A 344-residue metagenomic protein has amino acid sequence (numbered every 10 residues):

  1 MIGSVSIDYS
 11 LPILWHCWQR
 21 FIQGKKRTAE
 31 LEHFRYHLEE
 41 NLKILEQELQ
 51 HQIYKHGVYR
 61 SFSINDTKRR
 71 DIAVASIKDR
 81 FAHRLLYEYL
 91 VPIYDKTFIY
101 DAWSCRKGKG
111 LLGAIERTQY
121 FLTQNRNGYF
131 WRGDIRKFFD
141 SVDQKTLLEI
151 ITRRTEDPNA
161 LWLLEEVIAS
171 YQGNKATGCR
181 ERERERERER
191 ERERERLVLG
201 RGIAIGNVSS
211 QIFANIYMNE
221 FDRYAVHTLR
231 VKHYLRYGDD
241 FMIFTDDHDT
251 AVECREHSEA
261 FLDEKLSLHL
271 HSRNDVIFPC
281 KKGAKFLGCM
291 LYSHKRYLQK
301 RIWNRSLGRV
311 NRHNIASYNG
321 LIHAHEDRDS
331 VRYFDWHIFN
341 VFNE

Functional and structural regions predicted by a protein language model:
M1-K43: Non-catalytic, polymerase-adjacent accessory regions of viral genome-replication enzymes
I2-S4, Y87-D143, R182: Active-site-proximal segment of RNA-dependent polymerases
G24-E32, G57-F81, T97-K109, Y171-E185 (+1 more regions): Short, conserved non-catalytic motifs in the polymerase core
N41, E48-L49, F121-G238, M242-S258 (+2 more regions): Conserved polymerase palm-domain catalytic core
E46-S63, T67-P92, K96, R106 (+4 more regions): A contiguous, low-structure linker/loop signature
G57-Y59, L235-D239, S272-D275: Short Gly/Ser/Thr- and Asp/Glu-enriched loop/turn motifs at secondary-structure junctions
A75, R84, R180, R194 (+3 more regions): Right-hand nucleic-acid polymerase module
C105-G113, M242-T245, V276-K281: Beta-rich nucleic-acid/ligand-interaction surfaces
